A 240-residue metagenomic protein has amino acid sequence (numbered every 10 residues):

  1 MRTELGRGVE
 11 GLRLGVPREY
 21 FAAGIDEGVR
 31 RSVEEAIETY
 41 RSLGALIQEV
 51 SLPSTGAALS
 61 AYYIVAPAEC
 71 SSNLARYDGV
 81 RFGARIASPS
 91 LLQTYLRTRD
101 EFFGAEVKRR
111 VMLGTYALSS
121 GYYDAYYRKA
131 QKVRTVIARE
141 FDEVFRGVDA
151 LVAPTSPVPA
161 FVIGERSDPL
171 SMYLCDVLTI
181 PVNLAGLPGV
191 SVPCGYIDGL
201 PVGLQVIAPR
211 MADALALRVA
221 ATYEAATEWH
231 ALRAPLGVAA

Functional and structural regions predicted by a protein language model:
M1-D26, R30-L43, K108-R139, L184-A240: Structural helix-boundary/capping segments
V9, Y20-A22, S54-T55, R76-L184 (+1 more regions): Serine-dependent amide/ester hydrolase catalytic core
I25-V29, A61, E165-S167: Short, solvent-exposed loop/turn segments at secondary-structure boundaries
L46-S51, V190: General small-molecule cofactor/ligand-binding pocket signal
S51-L59: Short, surface-exposed recognition loops and adjoining beta-strand edges that mediate ligand/DNA contacts, enriched
A58-S60, G164, P201: Short Asp/Glu-rich motifs
L59-N73: Charged, often glycine-rich, active-site loop that binds/positions anionic groups
I64-A68, P169-S171, I207-P209: Short, hinge-like loop/turn segments at secondary-structure boundaries
